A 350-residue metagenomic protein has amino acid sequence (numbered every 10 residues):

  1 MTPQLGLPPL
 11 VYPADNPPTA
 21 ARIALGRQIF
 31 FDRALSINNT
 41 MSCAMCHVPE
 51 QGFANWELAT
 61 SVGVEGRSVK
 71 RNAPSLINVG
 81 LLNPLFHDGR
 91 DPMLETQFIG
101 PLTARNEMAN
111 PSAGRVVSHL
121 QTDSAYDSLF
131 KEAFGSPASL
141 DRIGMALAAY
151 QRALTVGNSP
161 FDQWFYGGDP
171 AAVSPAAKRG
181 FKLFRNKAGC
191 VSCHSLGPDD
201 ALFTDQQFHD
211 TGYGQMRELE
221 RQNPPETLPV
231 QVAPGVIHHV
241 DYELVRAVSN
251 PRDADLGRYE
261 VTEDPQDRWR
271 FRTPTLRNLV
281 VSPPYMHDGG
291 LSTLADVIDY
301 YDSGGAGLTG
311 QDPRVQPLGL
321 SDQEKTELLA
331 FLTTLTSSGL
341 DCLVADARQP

Functional and structural regions predicted by a protein language model:
M1-G100, D162-L291, D296-D299, A306-L308 (+1 more regions): Short glycine/threonine-rich turn/loop motifs
V62-G66, P84, N106, V116 (+1 more regions): Short gly/ser-rich anion-binding loops that grip negatively charged ligand groups
R105-N110, H119: A gly/proline- and charged-residue-enriched helix-loop-helix capping module
M108, Y126, A153-W164, D169-V173: Short His/Asp/Glu-rich catalytic/ion-coordination signatures at enzyme active sites or charged loops
A113-S159, L244-T262, W269-P274, V280 (+1 more regions): C-terminal capping alpha-helices of c-type cytochrome domains
